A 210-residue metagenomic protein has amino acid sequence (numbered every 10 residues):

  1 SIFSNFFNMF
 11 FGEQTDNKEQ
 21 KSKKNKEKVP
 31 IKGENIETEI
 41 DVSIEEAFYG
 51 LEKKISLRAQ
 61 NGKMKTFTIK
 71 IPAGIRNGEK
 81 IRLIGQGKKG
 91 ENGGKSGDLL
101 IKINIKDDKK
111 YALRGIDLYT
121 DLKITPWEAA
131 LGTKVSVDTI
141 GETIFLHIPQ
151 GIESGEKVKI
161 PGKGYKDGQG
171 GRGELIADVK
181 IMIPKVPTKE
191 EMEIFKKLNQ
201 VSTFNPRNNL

Functional and structural regions predicted by a protein language model:
S1-Q60, E91-K95, N199-L210: Post-J-domain flank of DnaJ/Hsp40 co-chaperones
N35, Q60-M64, T139-G141: Glycine-centered tight beta-turn/hairpin loop motif at sheet-sheet or coil-to-beta transitions
T66-L210: Intrinsically disordered, low-complexity linker/assembly segments
